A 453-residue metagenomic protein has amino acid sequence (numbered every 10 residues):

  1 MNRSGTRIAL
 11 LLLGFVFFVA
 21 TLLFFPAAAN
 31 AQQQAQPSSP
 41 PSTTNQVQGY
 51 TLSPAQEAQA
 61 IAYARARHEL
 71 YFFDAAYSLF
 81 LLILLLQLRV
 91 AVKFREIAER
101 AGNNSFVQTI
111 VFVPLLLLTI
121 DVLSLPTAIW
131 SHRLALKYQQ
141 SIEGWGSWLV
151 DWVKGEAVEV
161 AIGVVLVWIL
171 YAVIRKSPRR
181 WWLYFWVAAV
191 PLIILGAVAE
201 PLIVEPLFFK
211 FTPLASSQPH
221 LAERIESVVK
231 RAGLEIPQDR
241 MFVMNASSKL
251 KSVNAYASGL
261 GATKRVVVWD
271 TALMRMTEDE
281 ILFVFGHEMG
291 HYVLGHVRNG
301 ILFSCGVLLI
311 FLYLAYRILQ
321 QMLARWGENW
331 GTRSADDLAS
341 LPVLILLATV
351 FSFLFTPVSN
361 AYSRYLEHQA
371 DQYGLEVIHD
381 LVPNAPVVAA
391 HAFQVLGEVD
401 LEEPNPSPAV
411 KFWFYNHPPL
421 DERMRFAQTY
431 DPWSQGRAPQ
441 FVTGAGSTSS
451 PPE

Functional and structural regions predicted by a protein language model:
M1-T6: N-terminal secretory signal peptides that target proteins for export/translocation
L13-F24: Bacterial N-terminal signal peptides
N30-L86, V92-A335, T349-F353, P357-E453: Polar-ligand-bearing catalytic/cofactor-coordination segments of membrane-embedded or membrane-tethered inner-membrane
A335-I345: N-terminal signal-anchor/signal peptide hydrophobic helix marking the start of the first transmembrane segment
